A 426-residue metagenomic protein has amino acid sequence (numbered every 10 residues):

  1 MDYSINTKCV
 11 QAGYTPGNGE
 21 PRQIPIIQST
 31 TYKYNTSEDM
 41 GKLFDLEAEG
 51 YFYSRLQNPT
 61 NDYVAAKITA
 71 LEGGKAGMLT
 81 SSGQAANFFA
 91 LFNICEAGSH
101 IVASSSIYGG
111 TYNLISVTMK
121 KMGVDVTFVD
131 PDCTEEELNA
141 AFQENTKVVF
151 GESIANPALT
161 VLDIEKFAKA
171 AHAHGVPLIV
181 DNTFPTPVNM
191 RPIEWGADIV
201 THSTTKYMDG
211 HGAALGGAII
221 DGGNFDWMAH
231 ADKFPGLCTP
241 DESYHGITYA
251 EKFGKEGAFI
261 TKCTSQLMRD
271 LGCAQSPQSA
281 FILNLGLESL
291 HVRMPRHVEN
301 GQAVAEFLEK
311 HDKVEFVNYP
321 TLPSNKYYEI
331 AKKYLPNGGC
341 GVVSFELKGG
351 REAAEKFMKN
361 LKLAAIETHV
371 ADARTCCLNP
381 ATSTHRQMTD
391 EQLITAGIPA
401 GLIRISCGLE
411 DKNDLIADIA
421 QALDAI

Functional and structural regions predicted by a protein language model:
M1-N58, A66: N-terminal "arm"/small-domain region of PLP-dependent enzymes with the aminotransferase-like
N6-T15, A76-K310: Conserved PLP-enzyme active-site core in the AAT-like
T31, G222-F225, L347-G350: Short loop segments at secondary-structure junctions
T36-F88, G110-T118: Conserved N-terminal alpha-helix of the aminotransferase class I/II PLP-enzyme fold
G73, K313-F316, G401: Glycine-centered tight turns that cap/initiate beta-strands
S116, M122-V126, A140, E144-K147 (+4 more regions): PLP-dependent enzyme catalytic core of the Aspartate aminotransferase-like
I220, S344-E346, S406-G408: Short hydrophobic/aromatic beta-strand micro-patches that form the beta-sheet surface supporting nucleotide- or nucleic
L271-A274, Q278-A280, L285-S289, M294-R296 (+3 more regions): Conserved small-domain helix->loop->beta segment predominantly found in fold-type I
